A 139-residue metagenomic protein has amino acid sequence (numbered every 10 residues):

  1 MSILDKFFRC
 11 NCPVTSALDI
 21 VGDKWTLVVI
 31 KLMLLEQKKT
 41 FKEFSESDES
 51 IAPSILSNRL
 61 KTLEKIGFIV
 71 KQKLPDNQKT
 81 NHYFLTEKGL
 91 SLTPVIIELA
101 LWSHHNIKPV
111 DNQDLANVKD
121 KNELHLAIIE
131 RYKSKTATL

Functional and structural regions predicted by a protein language model:
M1-C10, I20-K24, E46-S47, A100-W102 (+1 more regions): Recognition helices and adjacent regulatory flanks at domain boundaries
M1-I3, F7-F8, A17-I20, L32-M33 (+3 more regions): Short, contiguous, well-ordered secondary-structure segments
C12-I55: N-terminal helix-turn-helix DNA-binding core of bacterial DNA-binding proteins
G22, P75-L99: Basic, amphipathic "hinge/linker" alpha-helix immediately C-terminal to the N-terminal HTH DNA-binding motif
Q37, G67, S103-I107: A general structural signal marking secondary-structure boundaries and capping sites
S45-L74, Q78: Canonical helix-turn-helix DNA-binding module
P94-L139: C-terminal regulatory/oligomerization modules of transcriptional regulators
